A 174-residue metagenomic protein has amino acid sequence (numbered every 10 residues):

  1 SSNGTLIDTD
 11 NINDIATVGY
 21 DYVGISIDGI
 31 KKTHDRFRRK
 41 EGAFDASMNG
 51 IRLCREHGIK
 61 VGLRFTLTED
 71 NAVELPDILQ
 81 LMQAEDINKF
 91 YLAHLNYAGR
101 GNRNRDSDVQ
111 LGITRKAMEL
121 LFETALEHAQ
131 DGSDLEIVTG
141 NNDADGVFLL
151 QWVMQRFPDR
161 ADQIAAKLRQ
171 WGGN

Functional and structural regions predicted by a protein language model:
S1-Q110: Radical SAM/AdoMet-radical enzyme domain recognition
R100-N174: A C-terminal junction/extension of Radical SAM enzymes
